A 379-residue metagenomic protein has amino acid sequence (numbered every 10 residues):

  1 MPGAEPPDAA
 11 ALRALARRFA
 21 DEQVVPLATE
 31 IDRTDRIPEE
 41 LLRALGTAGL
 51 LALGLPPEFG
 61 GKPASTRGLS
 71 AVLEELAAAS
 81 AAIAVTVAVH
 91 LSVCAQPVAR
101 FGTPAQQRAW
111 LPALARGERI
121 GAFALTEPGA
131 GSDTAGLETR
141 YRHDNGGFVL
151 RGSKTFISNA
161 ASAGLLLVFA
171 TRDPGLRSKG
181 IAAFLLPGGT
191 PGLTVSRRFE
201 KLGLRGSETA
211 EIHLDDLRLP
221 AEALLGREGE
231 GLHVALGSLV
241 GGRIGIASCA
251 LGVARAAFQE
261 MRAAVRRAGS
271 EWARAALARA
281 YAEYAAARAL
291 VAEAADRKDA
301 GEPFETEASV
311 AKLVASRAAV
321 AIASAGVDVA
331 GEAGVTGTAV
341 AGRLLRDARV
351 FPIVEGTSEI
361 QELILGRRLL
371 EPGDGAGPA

Functional and structural regions predicted by a protein language model:
M1-T86, A109, A113, L369-A379: Amphipathic, small/basic residue-rich leader segments at the start of a protein or domain
P2-E5, A71, G237, A330-A379: Glycine-rich phosphate/cofactor-binding loops in nucleotide/flavin-utilizing enzymes
G3-P7, A11-A14, A78, V195-A285 (+2 more regions): Glycine-rich beta->alpha junctions and the first turn(s) of the following alpha-helix
V25-R33, R262-R274, Y281-S316, A323-V335: C-terminal helix-coil-helix/basic helical segment that borders enzyme active sites and/or dimer interfaces and provides
V85-A105, G131: N-terminal glycine-rich flavin-associated loop
G117-L125: A short, Trp-centered hydrophobic/proline-enriched beta-strand micro-motif
T139-R142: A structural signal for short hydrophobic beta-strand segments in well-ordered beta-sheet cores
G147, R151-V195: A short core secondary-structure module
